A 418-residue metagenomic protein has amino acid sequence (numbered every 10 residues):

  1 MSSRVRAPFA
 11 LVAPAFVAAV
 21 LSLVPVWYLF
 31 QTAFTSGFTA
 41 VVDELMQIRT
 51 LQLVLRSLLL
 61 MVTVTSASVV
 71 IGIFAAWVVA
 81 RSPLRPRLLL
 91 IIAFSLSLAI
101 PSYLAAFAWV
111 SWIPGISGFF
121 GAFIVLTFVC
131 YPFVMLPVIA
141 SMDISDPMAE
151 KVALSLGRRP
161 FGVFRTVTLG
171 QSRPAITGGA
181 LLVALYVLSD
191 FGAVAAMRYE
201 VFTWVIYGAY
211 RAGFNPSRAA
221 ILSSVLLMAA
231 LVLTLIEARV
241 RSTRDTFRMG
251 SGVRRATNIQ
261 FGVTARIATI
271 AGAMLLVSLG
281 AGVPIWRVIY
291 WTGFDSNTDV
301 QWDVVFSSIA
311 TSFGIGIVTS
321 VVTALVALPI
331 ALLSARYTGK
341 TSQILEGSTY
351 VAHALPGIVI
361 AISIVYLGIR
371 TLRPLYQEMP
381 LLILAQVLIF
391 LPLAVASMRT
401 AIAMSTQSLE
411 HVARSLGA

Functional and structural regions predicted by a protein language model:
M1-A7, G157, R254-F261: Cytosolic juxtamembrane amphipathic/interface segments immediately preceding and feeding into a transmembrane helix
V5-S36, M46-D143, L169-G192, A219-A238 (+2 more regions): Membrane-water interface segments at the C-terminal ends of transmembrane alpha-helices in multi-pass inner-membrane
F30-V42, M197-T203, R244-V253, I289-G293 (+1 more regions): Peri-membrane helix termini and adjoining interfacial loops of integral membrane proteins
M46, S82, D143-S172, Y199 (+2 more regions): Short helix-to-coil transition segments within interhelical loops that connect adjacent transmembrane helices
L188-F214: Glycine-rich helix-loop "coupling/hinge" segments at transmembrane-helix boundaries in multipass transporters
R218-A219, A413: Solenoid-repeat scaffolds in large eukaryotic assemblies
V240-A273: Flexible interhelical linker loops that connect adjacent transmembrane helices in multi-pass membrane transporters
S405-L409: A donor-sugar binding/catalytic signature common to diverse glycosyltransferases and related nucleotide-sugar
